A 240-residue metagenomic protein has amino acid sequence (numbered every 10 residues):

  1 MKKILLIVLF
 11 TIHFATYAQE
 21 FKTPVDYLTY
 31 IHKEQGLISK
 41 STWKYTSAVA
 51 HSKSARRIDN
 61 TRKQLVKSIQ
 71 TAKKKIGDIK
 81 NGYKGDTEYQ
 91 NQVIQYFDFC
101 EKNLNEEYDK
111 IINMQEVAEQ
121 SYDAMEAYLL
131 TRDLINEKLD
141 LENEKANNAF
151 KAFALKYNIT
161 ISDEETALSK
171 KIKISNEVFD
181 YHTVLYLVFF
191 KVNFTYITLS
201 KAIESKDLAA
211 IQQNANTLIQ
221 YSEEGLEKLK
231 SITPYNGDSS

Functional and structural regions predicted by a protein language model:
M1-V25: Bacterial Sec-dependent N-terminal signal peptides
Q19-K63, K67, A154-Q220: Immediate post-signal-peptide N-terminus of mature secreted/exported proteins
E34, D59-S68, Q92-I111, L187-V188: Amphipathic, heptad-repeat alpha-helices with coiled-coil/zipper character that mediate oligomerization and scaffolding
T42, I69, K73-I76, E101-Y108 (+6 more regions): A structural signal for well-ordered alpha-helices, especially hydrophobic packing surfaces of coiled-coils
A72, A118-Y128, D207, Q212 (+3 more regions): Flexible coil/linker segments and helix-coil junctions enriched in charged and small residues
A72-I94, M114, G225-S240: Short, solvent-exposed, charged loop/turn and helix-capping segments that join or cap alpha-helices on peripheral
K84-D140, S240: Surface-exposed, polar helix/loop patches in the mature regions of secreted/periplasmic/lumenal proteins that form
N113-E177: A charged, solvent-exposed segment within the mature domains of Sec-exported extracytoplasmic proteins
